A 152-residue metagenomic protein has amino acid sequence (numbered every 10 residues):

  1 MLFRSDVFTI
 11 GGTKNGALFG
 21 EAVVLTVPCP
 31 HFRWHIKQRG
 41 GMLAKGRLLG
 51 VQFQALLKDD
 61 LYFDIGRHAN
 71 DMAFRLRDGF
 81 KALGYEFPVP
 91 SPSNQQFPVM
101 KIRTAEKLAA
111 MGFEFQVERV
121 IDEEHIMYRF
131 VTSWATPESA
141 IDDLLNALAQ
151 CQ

Functional and structural regions predicted by a protein language model:
M1-Q95, V99-M100: Active-site C-terminal subdomain of aminotransferase-like
R4-N15, I36, E114-V117, D143-Q152: Short, basic, helix/turn surface patches
H31-A44, R67, E106, P137-Q152: A short, terminal or domain-edge coil/loop segment
G79-Q150: Conserved C-terminal alpha-helix-loop-beta "cap" of PLP-dependent enzymes that closes/shapes the active-site mouth
